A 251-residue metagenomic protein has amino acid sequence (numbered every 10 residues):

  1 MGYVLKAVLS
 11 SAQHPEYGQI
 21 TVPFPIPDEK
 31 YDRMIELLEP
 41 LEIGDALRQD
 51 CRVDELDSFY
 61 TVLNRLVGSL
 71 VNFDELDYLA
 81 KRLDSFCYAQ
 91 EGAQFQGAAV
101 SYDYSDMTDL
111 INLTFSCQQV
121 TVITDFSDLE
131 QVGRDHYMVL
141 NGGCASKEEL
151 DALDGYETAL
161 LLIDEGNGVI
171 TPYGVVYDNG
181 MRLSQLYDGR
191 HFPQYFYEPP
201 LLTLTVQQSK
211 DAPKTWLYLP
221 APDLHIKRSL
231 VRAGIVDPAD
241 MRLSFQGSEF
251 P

Functional and structural regions predicted by a protein language model:
M1-P251: Long, charge-dense low-complexity segments
